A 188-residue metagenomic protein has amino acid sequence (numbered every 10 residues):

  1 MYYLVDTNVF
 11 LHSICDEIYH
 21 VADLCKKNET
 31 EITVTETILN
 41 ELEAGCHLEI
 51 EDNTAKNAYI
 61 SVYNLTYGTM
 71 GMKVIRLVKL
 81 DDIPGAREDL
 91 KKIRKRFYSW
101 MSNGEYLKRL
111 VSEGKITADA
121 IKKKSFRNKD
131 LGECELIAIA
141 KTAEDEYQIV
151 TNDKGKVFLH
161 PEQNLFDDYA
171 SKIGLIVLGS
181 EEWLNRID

Functional and structural regions predicted by a protein language model:
Y2-E144, G155-D188: Active-site-proximal, substrate-binding regions of enzyme catalytic domains and RNA-binding/basic surfaces
Q148-D153: Acidic beta-strand-to-loop metal/phosphate-binding motif
